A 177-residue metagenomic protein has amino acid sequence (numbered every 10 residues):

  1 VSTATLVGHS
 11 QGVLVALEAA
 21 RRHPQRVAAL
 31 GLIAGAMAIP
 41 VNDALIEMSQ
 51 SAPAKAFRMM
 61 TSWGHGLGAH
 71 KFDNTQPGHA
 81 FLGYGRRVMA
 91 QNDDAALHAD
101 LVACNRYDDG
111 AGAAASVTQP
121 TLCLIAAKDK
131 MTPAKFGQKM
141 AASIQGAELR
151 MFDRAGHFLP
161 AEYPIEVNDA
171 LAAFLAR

Functional and structural regions predicted by a protein language model:
V1-S10: Alpha/beta-hydrolase fold nucleophile elbow
V1-S2, V117, F174: Glycine-rich phosphate-binding loop signature in dinucleotide/nucleotide-binding domains
L14-W63: Flexible "cap/lid" loop of the alpha/beta hydrolase fold
E47-S116: Conserved alpha/beta-hydrolase catalytic His-Asp/Glu region
N92, T132-K135, E162: Residue-level signal for the nucleotide or nucleotide-sugar donor/cofactor binding architecture
V117, C123-I125, D129: Short beta-strand/loop motif that positions the catalytic acidic residue of the alpha/beta-hydrolase fold
Q119, P133-A142: Short alpha-helix in the alpha/beta-hydrolase fold that links the catalytic acid
Q145-R177: Catalytic active-site module of serine/aspartate enzymes centered on a nucleophile-bearing elbow/loop
